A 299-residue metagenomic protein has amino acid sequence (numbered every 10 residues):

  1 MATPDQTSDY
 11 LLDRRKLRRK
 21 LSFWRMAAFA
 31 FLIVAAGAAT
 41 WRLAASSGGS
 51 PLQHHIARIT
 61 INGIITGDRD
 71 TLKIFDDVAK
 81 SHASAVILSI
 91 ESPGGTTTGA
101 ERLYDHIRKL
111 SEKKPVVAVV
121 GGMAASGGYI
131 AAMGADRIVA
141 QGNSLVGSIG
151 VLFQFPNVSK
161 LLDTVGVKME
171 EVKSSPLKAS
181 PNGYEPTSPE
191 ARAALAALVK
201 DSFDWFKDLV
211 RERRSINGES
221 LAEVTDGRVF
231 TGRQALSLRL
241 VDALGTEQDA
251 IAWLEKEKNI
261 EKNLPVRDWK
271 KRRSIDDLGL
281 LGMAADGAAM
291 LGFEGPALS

Functional and structural regions predicted by a protein language model:
M1-A118, M123-A125, R137-Q141, Q154-S299: N-terminal organellar transit peptides
T98, G128, I149: Active-site-proximal flexible loops/turns
I130-A131, L161: Hydrophobic/aromatic ligand-binding patch that stacks against planar heteroaromatic rings of cofactors or nucleotides
A131-A132, A235: Hydrophobic/aromatic residues within transmembrane alpha-helices of multi-pass small-molecule transporters
N143-V151: Active-site loop architecture of trypsin-fold serine endopeptidases
